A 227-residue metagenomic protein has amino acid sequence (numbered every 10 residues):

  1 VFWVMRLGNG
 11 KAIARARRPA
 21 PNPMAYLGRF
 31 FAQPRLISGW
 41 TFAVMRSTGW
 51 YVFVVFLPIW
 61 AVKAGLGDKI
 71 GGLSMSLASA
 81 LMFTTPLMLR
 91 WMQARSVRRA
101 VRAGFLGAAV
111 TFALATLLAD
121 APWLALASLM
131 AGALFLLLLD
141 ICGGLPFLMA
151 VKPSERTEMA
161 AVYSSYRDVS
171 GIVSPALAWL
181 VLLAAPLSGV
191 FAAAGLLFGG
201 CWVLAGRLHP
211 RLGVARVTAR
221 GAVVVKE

Functional and structural regions predicted by a protein language model:
V1-A14, C201-H209: C-terminal membrane-cytosol helix-exit motif in multi-pass small-molecule transporters
G8-T41, G221-E227: Juxtamembrane intracellular "pre-TM" segments in multi-pass secondary transporters
R35-S74: Helix-loop boundary and gating motifs at the non-cytosolic
T84-V97, L182: Helix-to-loop junctions at the C-terminal end of transmembrane segments in multipass secondary transporters
R99-L114: Structural signature of the two symmetry-related core transmembrane helices
L138-V151: Intracellular juxtamembrane helix-capping segments at the cytosolic ends of symmetry-related transmembrane helices
R156-L183: A late C-terminal transmembrane helix in Major Facilitator Superfamily
L180-F198: A membrane-interface helix-boundary motif in multi-pass transporters
